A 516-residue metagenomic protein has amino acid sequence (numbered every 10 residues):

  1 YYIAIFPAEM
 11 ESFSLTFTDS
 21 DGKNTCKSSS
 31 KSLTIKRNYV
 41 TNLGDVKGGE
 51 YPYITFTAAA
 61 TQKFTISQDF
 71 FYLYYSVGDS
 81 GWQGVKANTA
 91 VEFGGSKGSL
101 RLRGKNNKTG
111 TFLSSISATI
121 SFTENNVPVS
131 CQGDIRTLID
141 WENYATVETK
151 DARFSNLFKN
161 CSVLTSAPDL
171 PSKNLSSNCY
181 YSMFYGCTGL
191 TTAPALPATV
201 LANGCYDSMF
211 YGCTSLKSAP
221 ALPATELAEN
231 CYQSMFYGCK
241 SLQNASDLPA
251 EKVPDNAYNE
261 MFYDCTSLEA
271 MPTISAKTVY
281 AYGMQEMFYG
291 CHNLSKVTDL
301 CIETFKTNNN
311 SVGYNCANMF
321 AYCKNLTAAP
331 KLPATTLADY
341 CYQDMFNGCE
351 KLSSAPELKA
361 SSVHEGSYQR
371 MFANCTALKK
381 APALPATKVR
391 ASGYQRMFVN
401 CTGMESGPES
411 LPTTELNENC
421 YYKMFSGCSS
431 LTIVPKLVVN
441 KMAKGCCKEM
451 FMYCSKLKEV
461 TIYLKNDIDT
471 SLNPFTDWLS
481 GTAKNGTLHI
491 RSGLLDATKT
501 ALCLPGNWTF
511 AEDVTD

Functional and structural regions predicted by a protein language model:
Y1-T34, S80-F93: Tryptophan-paired
S29-E50, N125-G133: Extracellular beta-sheet/turn segments enriched in Thr/Pro/Gly and aliphatic residues
Y51-D516: Solvent-exposed loop and capping/linker segments of extracellular ligand-binding repeat ectodomains
